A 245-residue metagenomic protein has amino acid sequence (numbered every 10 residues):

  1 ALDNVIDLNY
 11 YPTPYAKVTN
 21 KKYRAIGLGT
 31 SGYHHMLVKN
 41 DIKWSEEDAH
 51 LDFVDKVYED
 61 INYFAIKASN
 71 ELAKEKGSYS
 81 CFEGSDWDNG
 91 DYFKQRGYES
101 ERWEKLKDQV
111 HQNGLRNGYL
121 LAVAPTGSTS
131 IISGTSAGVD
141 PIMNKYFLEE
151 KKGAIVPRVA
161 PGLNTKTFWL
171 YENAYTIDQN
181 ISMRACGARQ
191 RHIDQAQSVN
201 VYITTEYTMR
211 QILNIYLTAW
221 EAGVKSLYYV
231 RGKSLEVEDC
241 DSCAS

Functional and structural regions predicted by a protein language model:
A1-K17, I42-T126, I215: Internal maturation/activation junctions in enzymes
A1-V5, T19-D41: Core structural elements
L2-L8, Y92, R96, Q109-R116 (+1 more regions): Catalytic alpha/beta core of large soluble enzyme barrels
Y11-K21, V38, I42-D55, K166-E172 (+1 more regions): Glycine- and acidic
T19, H50, F82, D86 (+3 more regions): Flexible domain-boundary/linker segments
K21-S31, D52, K56, D60-K67 (+4 more regions): Conserved active-site and cofactor/substrate-binding residues in soluble primary-metabolism enzymes
G27-H34, D41, G77, G127 (+2 more regions): Glycine-centered flexibility sites
H34-M36, D48, G134, K145: Residue-level recognition of conserved structural "scaffold" positions that shape functional pockets and channels
